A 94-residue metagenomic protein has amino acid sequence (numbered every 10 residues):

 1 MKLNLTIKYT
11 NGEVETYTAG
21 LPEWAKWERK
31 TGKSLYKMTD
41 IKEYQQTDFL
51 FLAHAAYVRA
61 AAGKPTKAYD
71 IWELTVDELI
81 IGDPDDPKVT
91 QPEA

Functional and structural regions predicted by a protein language model:
M1-E15, A25-A94: Charged interaction scaffolds used for protein-protein
Y17-A19: Short capping micro-motif at the N-terminus of alpha-helices
